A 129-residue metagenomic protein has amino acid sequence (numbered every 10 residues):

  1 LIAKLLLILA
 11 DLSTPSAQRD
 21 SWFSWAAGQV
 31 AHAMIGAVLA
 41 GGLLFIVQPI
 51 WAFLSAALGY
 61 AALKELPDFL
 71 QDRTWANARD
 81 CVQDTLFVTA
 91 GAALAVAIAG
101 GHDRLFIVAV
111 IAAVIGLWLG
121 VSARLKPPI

Functional and structural regions predicted by a protein language model:
L1-A78, V82, T89-I129: Bulky hydrophobic segments
